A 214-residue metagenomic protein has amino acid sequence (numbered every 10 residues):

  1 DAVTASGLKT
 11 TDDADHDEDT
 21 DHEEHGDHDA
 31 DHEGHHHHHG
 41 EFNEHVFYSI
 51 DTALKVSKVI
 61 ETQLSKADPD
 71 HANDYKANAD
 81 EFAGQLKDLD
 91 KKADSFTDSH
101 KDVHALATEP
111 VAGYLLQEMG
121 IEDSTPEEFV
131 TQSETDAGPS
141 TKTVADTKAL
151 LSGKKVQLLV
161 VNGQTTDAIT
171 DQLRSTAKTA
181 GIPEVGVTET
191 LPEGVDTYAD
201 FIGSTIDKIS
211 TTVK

Functional and structural regions predicted by a protein language model:
D1-K214: Extracytoplasmic metal-acquisition and chelation regions
